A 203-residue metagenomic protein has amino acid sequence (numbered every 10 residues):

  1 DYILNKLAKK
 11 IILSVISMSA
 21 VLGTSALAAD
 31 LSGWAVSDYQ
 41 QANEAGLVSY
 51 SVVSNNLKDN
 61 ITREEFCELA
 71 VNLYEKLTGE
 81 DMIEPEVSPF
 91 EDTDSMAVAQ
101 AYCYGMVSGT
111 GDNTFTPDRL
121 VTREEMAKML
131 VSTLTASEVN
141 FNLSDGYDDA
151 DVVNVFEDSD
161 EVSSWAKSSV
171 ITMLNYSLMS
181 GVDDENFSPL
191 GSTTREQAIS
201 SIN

Functional and structural regions predicted by a protein language model:
I3-S37, E44-A97, Y104-E124, V131-K167 (+1 more regions): Feature responds to low-complexity, polar/acidic, surface-exposed segments characteristic of secreted/exported proteins
Q41-A42, A101, M173: PEST-like intrinsically disordered low-complexity regions enriched in serine, proline, threonine and acidic/polar
V170: Catalytic cores of secreted/periplasmic or lumenal enzymes
R195-N203: A recurrent domain-boundary module in secreted/ectodomain proteins
